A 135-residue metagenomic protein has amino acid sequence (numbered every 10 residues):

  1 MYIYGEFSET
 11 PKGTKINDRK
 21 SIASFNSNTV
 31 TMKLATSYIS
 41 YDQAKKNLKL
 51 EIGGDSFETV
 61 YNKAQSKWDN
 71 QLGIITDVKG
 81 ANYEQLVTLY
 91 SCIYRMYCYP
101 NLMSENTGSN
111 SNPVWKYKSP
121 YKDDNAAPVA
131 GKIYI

Functional and structural regions predicted by a protein language model:
M1-I135: Acidic/polar, glycine-enriched structural segments that form the non-catalytic walls/loops of the carbohydrate-binding
